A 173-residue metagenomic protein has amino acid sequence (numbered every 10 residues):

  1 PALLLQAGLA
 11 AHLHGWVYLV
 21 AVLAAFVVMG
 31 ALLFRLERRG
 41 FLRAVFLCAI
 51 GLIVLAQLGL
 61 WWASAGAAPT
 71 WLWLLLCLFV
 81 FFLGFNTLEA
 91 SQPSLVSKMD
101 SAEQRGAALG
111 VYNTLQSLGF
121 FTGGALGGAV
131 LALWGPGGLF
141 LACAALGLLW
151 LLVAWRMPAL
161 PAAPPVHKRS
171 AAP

Functional and structural regions predicted by a protein language model:
P1-H14: Short amphipathic helix-loop junctions that connect adjacent transmembrane helices in Major Facilitator Superfamily/SLC
L4-L5, L36-E37, A129-G135: Interfacial helix-cap and linker-helix signal at transmembrane-aqueous boundaries of multi-pass secondary transporters
A11, A102-Y112: Loop-to-transmembrane helix entry/capping segments in MFS-fold secondary transporters and related SLC/MFSD carriers
L19-L23, F79, G110-L118: Transmembrane alpha-helical cores of Major Facilitator Superfamily
V27-L42, L131: Helix-to-loop junctions at the C-terminal end of transmembrane segments in multipass secondary transporters
R43-Q92: C-terminal transmembrane helical hairpin of 12-TM major facilitator-type secondary transporters
A129-G147: A membrane-interface helix-boundary motif in multi-pass transporters
M157-P173: Intrinsic disorder in cytosolic terminal tails and internal cytosolic loops of multi-pass membrane transporters
